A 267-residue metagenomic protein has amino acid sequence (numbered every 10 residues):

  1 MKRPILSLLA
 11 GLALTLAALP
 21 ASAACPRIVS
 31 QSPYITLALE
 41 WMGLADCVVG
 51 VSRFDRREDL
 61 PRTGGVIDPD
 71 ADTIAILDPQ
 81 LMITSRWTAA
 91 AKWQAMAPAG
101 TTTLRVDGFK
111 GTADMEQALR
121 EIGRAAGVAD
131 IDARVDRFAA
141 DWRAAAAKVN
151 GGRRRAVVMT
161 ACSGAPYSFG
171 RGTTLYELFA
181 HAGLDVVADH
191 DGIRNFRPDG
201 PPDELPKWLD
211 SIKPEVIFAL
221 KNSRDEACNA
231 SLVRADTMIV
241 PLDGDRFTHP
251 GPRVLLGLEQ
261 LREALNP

Functional and structural regions predicted by a protein language model:
K2-E40, D59-L60, A71, I76 (+4 more regions): Bacterial Sec-exported substrate-binding components of ABC uptake systems
A23-R27, L81, A91-Y167, A188-H190 (+2 more regions): Extracytoplasmic substrate-binding proteins
P26-W87, A91, L184-V187, R197-P201 (+1 more regions): A short, structured surface patch at a secondary-structure boundary
S32, R86-W87, G108, T160-C162 (+4 more regions): Short secondary-structure boundary segments
T36-W41, R57-D59, G164-G170, E226-C228 (+1 more regions): Short, solvent-exposed loop/turn elements at domain surfaces
L44, P98-T101, A182, V233-T237: Short, structured coil segments at secondary-structure junctions
L175-A188: Short helix-loop-beta junction
P198, K221-L232: Exported/periplasmic ABC-transporter solute-binding proteins
